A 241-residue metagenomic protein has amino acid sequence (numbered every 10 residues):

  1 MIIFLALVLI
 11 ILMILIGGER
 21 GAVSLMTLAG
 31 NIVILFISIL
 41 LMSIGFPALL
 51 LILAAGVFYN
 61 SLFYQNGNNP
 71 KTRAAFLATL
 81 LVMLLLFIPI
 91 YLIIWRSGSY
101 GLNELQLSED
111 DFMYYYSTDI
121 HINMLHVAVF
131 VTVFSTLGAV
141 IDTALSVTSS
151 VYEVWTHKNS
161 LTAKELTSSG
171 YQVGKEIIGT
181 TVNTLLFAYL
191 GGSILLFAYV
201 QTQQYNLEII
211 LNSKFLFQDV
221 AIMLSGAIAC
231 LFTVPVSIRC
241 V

Functional and structural regions predicted by a protein language model:
M1-L105: N-terminal transmembrane hairpin
I11-R20, L207-V241: Hydrophobic alpha-helical transmembrane segments of membrane transport and translocation systems, primarily multi-pass
F87, Y91, E176-L196: Hydrophobic alpha-helical transmembrane segments in multi-pass membrane proteins
S97, G101-I122, A198-V220: Membrane-interfacial helix-loop-helix connectors in multipass membrane proteins
I120-G138, A221-V236: Hydrophobic alpha-helical transmembrane segments
G138-V154: Short helical (or helix-break) motifs at transmembrane helix termini and adjacent helical loops in multi-pass membrane
W155-K164: Juxtamembrane helix-boundary/capping and inter-helix hinge elements in multi-pass membrane proteins
A163-G179: Helix-loop junctions and hydrophobic alpha-helical segments within the transmembrane domains of large membrane
